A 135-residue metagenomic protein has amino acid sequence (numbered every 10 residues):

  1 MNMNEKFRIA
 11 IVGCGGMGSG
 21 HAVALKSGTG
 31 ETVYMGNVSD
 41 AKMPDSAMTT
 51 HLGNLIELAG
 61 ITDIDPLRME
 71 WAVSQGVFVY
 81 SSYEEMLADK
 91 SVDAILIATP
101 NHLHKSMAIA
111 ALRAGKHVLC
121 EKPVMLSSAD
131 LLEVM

Functional and structural regions predicted by a protein language model:
M1-Q75: N-terminal Rossmann-like dinucleotide-binding module
N37-D40, E84-M86, V124-L126: Short, acidic/turn-prone active-site loops that include or flank metal/cofactor- and phosphate-binding residues
A59, V77, S91-D93: Conserved acidic residues
V77-E85: Conserved SAM-binding strand-loop segment of SAM-dependent methyltransferases
A94, P100-N101, K105-M135: Beta-strand-loop-alpha-helix segment that lines the small-molecule cofactor/substrate pocket of alpha/beta enzymes
